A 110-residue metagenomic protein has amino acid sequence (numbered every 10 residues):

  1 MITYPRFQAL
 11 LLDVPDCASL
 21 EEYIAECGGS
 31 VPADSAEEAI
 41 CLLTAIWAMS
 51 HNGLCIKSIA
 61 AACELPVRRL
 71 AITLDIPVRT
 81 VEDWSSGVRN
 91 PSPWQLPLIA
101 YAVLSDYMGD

Functional and structural regions predicted by a protein language model:
M1, E64-V67, E82: Long, compositionally biased, intrinsically disordered segments
M1-M49: N-terminal flexible/basic segments that precede or flank functional cores
N52-C55, Q95: N-terminal positioning helix adjacent to the helix-turn-helix/winged-helix DNA-binding module
L54-R69: Short basic helix-loop element that most often maps to the first helix and adjoining turn of HTH DNA-binding modules
I56, L70-A71, V81-W84: Conserved hydrophobic/aromatic packing and binding residues within compact polymer-binding modules
D75-P91: Recognition helix of helix-turn-helix/homeodomain-like DNA-binding domains that insert into the DNA major groove
N90-D110: DNA major-groove recognition helix of helix-turn-helix/homeodomain DNA-binding modules
